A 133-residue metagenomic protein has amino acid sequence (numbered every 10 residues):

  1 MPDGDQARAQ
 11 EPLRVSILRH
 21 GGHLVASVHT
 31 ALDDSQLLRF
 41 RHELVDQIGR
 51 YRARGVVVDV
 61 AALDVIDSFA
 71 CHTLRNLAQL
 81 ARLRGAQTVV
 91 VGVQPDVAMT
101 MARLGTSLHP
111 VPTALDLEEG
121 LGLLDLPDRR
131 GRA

Functional and structural regions predicted by a protein language model:
M1-R19, R129-A133: Non-catalytic signal-transmission and effector/linker regions of two-component phosphorelay proteins
L13-R41: STAS-typified acidic loop motif
H23, G55-V57, P112: Hydrophobic "anchor" residues on beta-strands that sit immediately upstream of conserved functional sites
F40-L44, E118: Expand to "…catalyze enediolate/carbanion chemistry for C-C bond making/breaking, isomerization, decarboxylation
Y51-R54, V58-S107: Amphipathic alpha-helical interaction surfaces in cytosolic regulatory modules
P110-G120: Short acidic-hydrophobic, aromatic-tinged amphipathic segments that line or gate anion-handling sites
E118-A133: A cross-taxonomic marker for long C-terminal extensions/tails that follow the last structured domain
